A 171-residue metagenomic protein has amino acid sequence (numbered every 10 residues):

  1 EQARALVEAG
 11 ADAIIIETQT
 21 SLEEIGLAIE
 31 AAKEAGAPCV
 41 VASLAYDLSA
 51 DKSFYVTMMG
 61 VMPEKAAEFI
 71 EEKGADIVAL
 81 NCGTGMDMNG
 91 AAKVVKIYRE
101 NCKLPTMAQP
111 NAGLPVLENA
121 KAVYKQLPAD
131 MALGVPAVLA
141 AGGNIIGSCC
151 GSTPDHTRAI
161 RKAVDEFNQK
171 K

Functional and structural regions predicted by a protein language model:
E1-K171: Domain-level signal for soluble alpha/beta catalytic cores
